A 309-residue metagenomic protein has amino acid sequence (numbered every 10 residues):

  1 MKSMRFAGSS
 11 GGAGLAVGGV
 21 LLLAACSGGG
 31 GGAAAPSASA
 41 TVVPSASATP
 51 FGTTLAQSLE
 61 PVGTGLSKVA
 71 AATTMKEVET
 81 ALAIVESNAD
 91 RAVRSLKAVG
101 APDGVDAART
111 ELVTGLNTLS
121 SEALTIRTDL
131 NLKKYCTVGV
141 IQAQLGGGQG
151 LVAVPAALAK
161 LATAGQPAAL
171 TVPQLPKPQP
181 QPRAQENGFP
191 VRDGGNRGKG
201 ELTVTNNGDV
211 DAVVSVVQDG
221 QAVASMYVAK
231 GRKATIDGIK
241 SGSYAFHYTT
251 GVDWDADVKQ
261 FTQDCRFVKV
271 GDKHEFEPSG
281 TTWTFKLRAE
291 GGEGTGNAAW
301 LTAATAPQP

Functional and structural regions predicted by a protein language model:
K2, S27-L82, E86-S87, R91-R94 (+4 more regions): Primarily secretory-pathway and cell-envelope proteins
K2-A16: Bacterial N-terminal signal peptides that target proteins for export
L22-A25: C-terminal motif of bacterial Sec signal peptides marking the signal peptidase cleavage site
A224-K230: Short, acidic Ser/Thr/Gly-rich low-complexity loop/linker segments typical of extracellular and cell-surface proteins
G231-I236: Short, surface-exposed beta-strand/beta-hairpin micro-motifs centered on an aromatic residue
G242-F246: A short tyrosine-centered beta-strand micro-motif
